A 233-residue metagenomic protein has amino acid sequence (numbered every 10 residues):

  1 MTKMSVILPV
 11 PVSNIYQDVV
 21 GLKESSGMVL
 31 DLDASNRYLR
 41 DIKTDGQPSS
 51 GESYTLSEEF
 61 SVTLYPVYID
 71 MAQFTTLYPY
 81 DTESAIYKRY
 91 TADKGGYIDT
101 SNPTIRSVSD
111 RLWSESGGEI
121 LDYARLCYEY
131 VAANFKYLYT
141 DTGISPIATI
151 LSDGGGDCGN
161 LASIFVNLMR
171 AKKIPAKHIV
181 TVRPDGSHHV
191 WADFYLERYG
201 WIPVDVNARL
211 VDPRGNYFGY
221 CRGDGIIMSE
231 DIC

Functional and structural regions predicted by a protein language model:
M1-Y68: Intrinsically disordered, low-complexity N-terminal segments that are enriched in acidic
K3, D18, D153, W201-V204: Short, well-ordered strand-loop elements centered on a beta-strand within folded domains, enriched for acidic residues
V6, C127, A192: Terminal peptide-recognition signature
V19, Y68-I69, P213-F218: A short, polar/proline- and glycine-enriched secondary-structure boundary/capping micro-motif
G21-S25, A72-T82, N207-R209: Short intrinsically disordered coil segments
Y54, F60, L64-D153, I164: Secondary-structure boundary elements
T63-Y65, N134-L138, G155-C158, R183-G186 (+1 more regions): Solvent-exposed loop/turn segments at secondary-structure junctions within structured extracellular/periplasmic domains
N160-C233: Hydrophobic/aromatic-rich core segments of domains that either
